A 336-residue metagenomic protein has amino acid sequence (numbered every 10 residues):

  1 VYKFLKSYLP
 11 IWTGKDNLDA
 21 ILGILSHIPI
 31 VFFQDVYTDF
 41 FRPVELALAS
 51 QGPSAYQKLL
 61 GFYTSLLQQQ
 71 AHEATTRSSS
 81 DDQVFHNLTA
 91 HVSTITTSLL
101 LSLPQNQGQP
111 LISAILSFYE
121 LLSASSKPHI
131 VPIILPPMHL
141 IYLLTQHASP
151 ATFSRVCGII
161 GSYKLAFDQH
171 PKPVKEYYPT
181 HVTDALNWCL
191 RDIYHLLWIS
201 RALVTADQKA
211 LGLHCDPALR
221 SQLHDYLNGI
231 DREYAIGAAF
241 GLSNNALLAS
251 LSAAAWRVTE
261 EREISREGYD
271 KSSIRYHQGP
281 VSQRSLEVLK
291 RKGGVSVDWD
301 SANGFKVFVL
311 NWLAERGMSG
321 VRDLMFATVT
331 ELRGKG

Functional and structural regions predicted by a protein language model:
Y8-L18, L22-G336: Extended, C-terminal alpha-helical/coiled-coil scaffolding tails that mediate protein-protein interactions and assembly
